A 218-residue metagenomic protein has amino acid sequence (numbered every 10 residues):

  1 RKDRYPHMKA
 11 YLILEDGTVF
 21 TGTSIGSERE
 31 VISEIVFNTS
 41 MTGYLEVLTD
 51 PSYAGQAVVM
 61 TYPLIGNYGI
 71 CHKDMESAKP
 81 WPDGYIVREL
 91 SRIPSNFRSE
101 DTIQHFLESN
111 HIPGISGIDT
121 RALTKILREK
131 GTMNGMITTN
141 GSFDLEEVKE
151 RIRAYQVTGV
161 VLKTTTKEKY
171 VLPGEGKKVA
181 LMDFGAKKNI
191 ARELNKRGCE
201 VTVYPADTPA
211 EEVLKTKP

Functional and structural regions predicted by a protein language model:
R1-H7: Short, Lys/Arg-enriched N-terminal segments with co-localized hydrophobic residues within the first ~10-30 amino acids
H7-T216: RNA-binding accessory domains that recognize and position tRNA/RNA substrates
